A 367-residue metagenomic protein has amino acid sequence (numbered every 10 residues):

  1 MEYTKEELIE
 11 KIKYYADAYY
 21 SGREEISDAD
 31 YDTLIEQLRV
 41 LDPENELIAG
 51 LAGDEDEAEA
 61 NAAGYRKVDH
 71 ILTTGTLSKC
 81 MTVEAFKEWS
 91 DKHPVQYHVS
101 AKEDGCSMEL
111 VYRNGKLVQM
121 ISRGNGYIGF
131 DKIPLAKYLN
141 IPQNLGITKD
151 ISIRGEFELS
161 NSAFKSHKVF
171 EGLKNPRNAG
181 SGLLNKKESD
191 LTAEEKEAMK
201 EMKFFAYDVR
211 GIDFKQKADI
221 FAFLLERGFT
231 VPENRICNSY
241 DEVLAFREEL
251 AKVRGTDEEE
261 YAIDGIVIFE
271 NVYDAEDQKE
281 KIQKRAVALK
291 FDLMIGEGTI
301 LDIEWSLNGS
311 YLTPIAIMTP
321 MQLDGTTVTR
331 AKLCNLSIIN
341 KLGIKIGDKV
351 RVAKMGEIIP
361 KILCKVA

Functional and structural regions predicted by a protein language model:
M1-L145, R254, I263, F269 (+1 more regions): Phosphate/adenylate-binding "loop-and-lid" substructures adjacent to NTP/NAD/dNTP-binding pockets in NTP-dependent
S21, L34-L38, I303-N308, T329-A367: C-terminal interaction appendages of subunits in large macromolecular complexes
D30, D54-D56, E156, N238-V243 (+3 more regions): A glycine-rich phosphate-binding loop feature that marks nucleotide/adenosyl-phosphate handling sites
Y31, L77, L110, G155 (+4 more regions): A residue-level signal for conserved active-site and pocket-lining positions in enzyme catalytic cores
M81, K87, F130-D131, A136 (+4 more regions): Long, charge-dense accessory insertions within large macromolecular proteins
H98, V111, T299-D302, I317 (+2 more regions): Residues located in well-ordered beta-strands
G115-R123, M202-F204, Y311-A316, P360: Short, well-ordered strand-loop elements centered on a beta-strand within folded domains, enriched for acidic residues
Q143-L145, K149-K165, I346-K361: Flexible glycine-rich surface loops and low-complexity tracts that mediate binding to linear polymers
